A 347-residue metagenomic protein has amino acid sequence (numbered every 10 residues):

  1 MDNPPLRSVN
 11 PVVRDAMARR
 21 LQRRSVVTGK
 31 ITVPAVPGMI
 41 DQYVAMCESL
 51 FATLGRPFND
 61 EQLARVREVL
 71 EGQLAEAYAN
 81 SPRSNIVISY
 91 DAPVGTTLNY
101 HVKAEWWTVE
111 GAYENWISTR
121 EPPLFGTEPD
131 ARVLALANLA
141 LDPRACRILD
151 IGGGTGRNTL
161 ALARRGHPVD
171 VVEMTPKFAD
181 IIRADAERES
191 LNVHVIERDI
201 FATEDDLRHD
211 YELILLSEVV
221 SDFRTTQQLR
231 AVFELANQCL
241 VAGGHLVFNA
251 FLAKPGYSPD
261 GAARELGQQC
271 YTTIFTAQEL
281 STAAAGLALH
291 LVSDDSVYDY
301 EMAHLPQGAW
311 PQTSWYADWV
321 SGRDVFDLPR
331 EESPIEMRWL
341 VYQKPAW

Functional and structural regions predicted by a protein language model:
M1-A140, T155-R165, V172-E189, D199-T203 (+1 more regions): Class I (Rossmann-like) S-adenosyl-L-methionine-dependent methyltransferase catalytic domain, capturing the SAM-binding
R144-G154: Conserved class I S-adenosyl-L-methionine
D205-I214: A short acidic, Gly/Pro-enriched loop at the edge of an enzyme's catalytic core that lines a small-molecule cofactor
L216-V219: A short beta-strand submotif of the Rossmann-like class I SAM-dependent methyltransferase core that lines
F223-L235: A short, conserved alpha-helix within the catalytic core of class I
R224, L240-V241: Helix-to-beta-strand junctions that scaffold the AdoMet/dcAdoMet cofactor pocket in Class I SAM-dependent enzymes
G244: Glycine-centered, small-residue-biased loops immediately flanking beta-strands in adenine/cofactor-binding cores
